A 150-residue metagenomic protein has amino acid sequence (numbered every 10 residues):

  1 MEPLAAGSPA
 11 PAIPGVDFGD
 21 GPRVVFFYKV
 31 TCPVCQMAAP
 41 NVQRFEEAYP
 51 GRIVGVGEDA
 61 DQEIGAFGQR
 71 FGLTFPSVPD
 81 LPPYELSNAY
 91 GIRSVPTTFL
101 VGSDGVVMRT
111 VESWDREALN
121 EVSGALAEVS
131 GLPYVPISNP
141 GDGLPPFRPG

Functional and structural regions predicted by a protein language model:
M1-R23, M37, E47-R52, G65-R70 (+3 more regions): Non-globular targeting/processing and membrane-anchoring segments
P3, T31-V34, T74-S77: Short, flexible loop segments at the rims of nucleotide/cofactor-binding pockets, characterized by
V24, V34, V56: Conserved SAM-binding loop
F27-R44: Conserved redox-active cysteine motifs that mediate thiol-disulfide chemistry, especially di-cysteine Cys-X(1-2)-Cys
K29, V56-E58, S103: Cofactor-binding loop segments of dinucleotide-utilizing enzymes, especially the Rossmann-like FAD- and NAD(P)+-binding
C32, A39, D61, P83-Y84 (+1 more regions): Alpha-helix N-cap/helix-start and coil->helix boundary motif
G51-G68, L73-P83: Thiol-based oxidoreductase modules, predominantly thioredoxin-like and allied folds used for disulfide exchange
